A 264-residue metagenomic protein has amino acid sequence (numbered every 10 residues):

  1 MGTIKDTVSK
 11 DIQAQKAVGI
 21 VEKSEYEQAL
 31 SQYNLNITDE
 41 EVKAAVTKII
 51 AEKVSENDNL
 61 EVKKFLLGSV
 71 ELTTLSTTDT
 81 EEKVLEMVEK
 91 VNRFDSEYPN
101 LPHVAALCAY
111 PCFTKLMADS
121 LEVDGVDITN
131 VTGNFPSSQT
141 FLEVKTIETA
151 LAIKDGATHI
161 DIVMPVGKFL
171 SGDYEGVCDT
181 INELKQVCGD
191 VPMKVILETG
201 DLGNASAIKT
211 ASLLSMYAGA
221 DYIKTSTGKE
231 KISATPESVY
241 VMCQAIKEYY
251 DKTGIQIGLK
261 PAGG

Functional and structural regions predicted by a protein language model:
G2-G68: Charged, compositionally biased N-terminal leader segments and the immediate start of the first structured element
K53-S69, T73, T77-P102, C112-L259: Alpha/beta enzyme core
L107-A109: Short, hydrophobic beta-strand segments that form beta-sheet elements in well-ordered domains
P261-G264: Extended alpha-helical scaffolding segments
